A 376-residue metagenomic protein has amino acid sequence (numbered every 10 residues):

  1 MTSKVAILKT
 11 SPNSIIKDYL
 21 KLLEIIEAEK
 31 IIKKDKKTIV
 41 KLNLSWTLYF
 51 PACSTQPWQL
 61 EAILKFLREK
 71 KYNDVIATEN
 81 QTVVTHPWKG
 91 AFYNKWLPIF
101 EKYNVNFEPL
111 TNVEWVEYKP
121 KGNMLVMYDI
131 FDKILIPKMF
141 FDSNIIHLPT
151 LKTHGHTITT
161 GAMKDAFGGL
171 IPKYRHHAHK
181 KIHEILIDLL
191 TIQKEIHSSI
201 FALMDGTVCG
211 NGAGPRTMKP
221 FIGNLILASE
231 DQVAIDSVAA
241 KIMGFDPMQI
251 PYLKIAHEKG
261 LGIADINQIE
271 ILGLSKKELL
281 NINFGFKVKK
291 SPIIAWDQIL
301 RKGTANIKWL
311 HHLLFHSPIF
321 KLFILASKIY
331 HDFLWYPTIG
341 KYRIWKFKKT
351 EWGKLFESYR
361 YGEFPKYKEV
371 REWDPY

Functional and structural regions predicted by a protein language model:
M1-Y376: N-terminal and secondary-structure boundary signal
